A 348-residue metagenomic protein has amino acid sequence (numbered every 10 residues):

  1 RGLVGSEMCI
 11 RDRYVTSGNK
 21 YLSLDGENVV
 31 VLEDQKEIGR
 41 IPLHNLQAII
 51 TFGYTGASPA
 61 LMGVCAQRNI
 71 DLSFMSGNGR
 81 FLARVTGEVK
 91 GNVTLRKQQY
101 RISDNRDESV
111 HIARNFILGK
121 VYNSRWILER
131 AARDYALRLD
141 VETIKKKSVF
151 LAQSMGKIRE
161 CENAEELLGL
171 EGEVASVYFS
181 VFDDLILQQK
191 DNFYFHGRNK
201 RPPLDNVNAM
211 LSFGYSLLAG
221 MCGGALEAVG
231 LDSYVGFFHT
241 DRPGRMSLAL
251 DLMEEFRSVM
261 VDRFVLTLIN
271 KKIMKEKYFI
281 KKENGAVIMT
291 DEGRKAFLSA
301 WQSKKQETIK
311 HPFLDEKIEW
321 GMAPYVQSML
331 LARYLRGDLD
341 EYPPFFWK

Functional and structural regions predicted by a protein language model:
G2-I10: Short, small-residue-biased leader/transition segments that mark boundaries at the very start of proteins
L3, T51, G77, A228 (+1 more regions): Short glycine/serine/threonine-biased micro-segments
R11-L24, D34, R40, G91-K348: Active-site helix-to-loop segments that bind/position phosphate- or nucleotide-bearing substrates and donors across
S23-T55: N-terminal ordered "arm"
N45, G53-W126: A surface-exposed, charged beta-strand/loop segment in the N-terminal or early-internal portion of soluble proteins
